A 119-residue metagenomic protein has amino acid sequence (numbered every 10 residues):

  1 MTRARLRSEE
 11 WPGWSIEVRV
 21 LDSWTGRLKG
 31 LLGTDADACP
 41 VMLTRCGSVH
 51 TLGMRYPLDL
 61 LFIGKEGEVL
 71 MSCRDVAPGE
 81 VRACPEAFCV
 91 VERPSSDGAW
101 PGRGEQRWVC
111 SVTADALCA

Functional and structural regions predicted by a protein language model:
M1-A119: Compact, glycine-rich, soluble single-domain proteins
